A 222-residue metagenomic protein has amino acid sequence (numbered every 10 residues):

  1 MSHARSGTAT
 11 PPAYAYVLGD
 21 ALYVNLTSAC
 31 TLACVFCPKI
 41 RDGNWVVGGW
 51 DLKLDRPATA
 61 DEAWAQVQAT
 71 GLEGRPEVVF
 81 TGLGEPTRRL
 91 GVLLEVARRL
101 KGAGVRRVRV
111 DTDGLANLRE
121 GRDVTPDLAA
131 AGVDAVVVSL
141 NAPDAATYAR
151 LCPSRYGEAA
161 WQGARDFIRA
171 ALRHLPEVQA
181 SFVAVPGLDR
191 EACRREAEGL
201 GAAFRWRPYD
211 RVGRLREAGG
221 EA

Functional and structural regions predicted by a protein language model:
S2-P12, A29, Q68-E73, V78 (+1 more regions): Auxiliary Fe-S-binding modules of radical SAM enzymes
P11-T59: Canonical Radical SAM [4Fe-4S] cluster-binding loop centered on the CxxxCxxC motif and its immediate flanking residues
Y16-L18, G71-E73, A130: Flexible, charged surface loops at secondary-structure boundaries
D42-A58, G74-R89, A103-R122, L128-G163 (+2 more regions): Core AdoMet radical
R56-Q68: Glycine-rich, highly charged phosphate/nucleotide-binding loops
A60-A63, L93, A164, R190: Aromatic/hydrophobic pocket-lining residues that form the small-molecule binding cavity in soluble enzyme cores
L90-L94, G121-R122, R190-C193: Conserved strand-to-helix beginnings and helix N-cap segments that scaffold or border functional pockets
L94-G104, A129, I168-R173, R194 (+1 more regions): Surface-exposed amphipathic alpha-helices with a cationic face
